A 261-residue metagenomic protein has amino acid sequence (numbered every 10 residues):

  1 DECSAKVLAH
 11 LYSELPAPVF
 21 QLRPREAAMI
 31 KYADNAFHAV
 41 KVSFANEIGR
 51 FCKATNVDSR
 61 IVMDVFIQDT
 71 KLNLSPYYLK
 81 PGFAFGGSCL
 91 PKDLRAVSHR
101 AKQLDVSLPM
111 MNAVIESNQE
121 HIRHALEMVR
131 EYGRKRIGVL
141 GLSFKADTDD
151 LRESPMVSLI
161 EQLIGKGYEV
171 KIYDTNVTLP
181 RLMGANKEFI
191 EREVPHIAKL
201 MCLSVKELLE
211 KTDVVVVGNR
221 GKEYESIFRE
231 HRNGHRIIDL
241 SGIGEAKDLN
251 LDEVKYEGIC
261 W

Functional and structural regions predicted by a protein language model:
D1-W261: Structural/interface elements that position substrates and couple domains in central-metabolism enzymes
